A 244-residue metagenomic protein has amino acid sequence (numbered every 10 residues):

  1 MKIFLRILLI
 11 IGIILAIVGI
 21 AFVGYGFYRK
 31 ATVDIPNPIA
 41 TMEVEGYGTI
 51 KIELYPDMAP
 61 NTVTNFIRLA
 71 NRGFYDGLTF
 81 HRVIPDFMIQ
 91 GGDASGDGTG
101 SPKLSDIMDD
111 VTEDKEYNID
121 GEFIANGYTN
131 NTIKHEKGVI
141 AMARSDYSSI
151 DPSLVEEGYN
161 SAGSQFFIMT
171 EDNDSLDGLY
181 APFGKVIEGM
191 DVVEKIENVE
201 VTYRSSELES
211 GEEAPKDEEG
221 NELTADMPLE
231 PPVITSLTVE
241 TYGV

Functional and structural regions predicted by a protein language model:
M1-V244: Cross-family detector of peptidyl-prolyl cis-trans isomerase
